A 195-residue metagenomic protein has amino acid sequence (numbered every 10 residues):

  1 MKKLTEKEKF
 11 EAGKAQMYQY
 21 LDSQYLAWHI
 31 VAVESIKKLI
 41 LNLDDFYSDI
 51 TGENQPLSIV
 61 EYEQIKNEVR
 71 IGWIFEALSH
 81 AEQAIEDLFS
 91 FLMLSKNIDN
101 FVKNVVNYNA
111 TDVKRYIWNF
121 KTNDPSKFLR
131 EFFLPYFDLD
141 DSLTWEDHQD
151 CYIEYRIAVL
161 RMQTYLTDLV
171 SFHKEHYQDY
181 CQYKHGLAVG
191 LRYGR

Functional and structural regions predicted by a protein language model:
M1-I98: Charged alpha-helical initiation segments
L78, E82, E86-Q178, Q182-Y193: Short non-catalytic regulatory patches outside canonical folded cores
